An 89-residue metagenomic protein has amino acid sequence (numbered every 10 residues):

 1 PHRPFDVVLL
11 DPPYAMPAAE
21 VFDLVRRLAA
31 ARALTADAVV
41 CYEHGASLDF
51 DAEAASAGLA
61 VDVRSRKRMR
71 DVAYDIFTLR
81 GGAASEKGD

Functional and structural regions predicted by a protein language model:
P1-D89: Class I S-adenosyl-L-methionine-dependent methyltransferase catalytic core
